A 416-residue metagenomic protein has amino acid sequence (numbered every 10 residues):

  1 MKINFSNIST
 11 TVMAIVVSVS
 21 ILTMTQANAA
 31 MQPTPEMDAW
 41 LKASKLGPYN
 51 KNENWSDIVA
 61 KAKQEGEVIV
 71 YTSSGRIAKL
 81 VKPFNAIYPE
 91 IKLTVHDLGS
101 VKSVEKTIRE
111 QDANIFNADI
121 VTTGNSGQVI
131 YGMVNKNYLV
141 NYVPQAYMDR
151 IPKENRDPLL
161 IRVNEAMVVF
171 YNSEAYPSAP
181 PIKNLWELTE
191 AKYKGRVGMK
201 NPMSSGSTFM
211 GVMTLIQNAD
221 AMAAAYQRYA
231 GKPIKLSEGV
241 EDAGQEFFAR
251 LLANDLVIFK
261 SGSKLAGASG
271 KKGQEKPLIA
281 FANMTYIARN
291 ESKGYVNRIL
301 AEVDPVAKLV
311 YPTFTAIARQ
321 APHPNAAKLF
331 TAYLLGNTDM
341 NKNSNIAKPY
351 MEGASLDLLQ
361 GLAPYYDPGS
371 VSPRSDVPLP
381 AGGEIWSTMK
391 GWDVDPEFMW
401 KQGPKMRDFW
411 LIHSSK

Functional and structural regions predicted by a protein language model:
K2-M13: Bacterial N-terminal signal peptides that target proteins for export
T11-T23: Bacterial N-terminal signal peptides
M24-A29: Sec/Tat signal peptide C-region and signal peptidase I cleavage site
A30-K51, A381-K416: Conserved C-terminal helix/tail region of periplasmic/extracytoplasmic solute-binding proteins
M31-M37, K51-K63, S73-K92: Short, polar/charged alpha-helical segment
Y71-K82, T94-I108, F116-G270: Extracytoplasmic ligand-binding site segments that recognize negatively charged/polar headgroups
N254-Q320, S370-V371: Extracytoplasmic/periplasmic substrate-binding proteins
K308-L309, T313-K390: Mature extracytoplasmic/periplasmic domains
